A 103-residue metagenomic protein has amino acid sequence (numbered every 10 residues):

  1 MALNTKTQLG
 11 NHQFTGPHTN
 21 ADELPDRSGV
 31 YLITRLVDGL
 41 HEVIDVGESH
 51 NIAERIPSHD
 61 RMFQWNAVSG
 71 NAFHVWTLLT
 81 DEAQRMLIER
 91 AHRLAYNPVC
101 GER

Functional and structural regions predicted by a protein language model:
M1-H50, R55-S58, L79-P98: GIY-YIG nuclease catalytic motif and its immediate N-terminal context
E54-W76: A broadly used, surface-exposed interaction patch
G101-E102: Eukaryotic N-terminal accessory cofactor-binding modules
